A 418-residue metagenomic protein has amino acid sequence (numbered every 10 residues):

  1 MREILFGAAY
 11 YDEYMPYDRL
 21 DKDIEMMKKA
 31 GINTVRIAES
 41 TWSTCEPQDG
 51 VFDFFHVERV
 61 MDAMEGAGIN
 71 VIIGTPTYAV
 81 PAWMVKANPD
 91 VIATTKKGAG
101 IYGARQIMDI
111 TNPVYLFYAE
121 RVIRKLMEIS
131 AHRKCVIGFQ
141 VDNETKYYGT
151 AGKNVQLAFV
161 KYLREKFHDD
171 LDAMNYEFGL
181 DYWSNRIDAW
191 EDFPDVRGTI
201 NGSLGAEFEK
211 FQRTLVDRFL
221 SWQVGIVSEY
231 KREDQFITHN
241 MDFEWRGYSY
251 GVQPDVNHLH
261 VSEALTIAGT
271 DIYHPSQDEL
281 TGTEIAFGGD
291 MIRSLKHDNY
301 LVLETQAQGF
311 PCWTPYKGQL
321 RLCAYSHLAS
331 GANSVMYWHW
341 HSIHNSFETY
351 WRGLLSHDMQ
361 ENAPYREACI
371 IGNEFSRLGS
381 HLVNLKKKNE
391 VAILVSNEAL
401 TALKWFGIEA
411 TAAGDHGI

Functional and structural regions predicted by a protein language model:
R2-F6, G31-N33, E65-V71, H132-I137 (+5 more regions): Short, well-ordered coil/turn segments that N-cap beta-strands
L5-Y17, S40-H56, I101-R121, D142-T150 (+6 more regions): The substrate-binding groove and active-site-proximal loops of carbohydrate-active enzymes, especially glycoside
A8, M27, V35, M64 (+8 more regions): Conserved, mostly hydrophobic/aromatic
Y14-K29, A119-K125, Y248-V261, I285 (+3 more regions): Short, acidic/polar
D21-G100, M127, L220-R232, C323: Aromatic-lined substrate-binding rim segments of carbohydrate-active enzymes
K96-I267, D271-D278, G282-E284: Polysaccharide-binding and catalytic clefts of secreted carbohydrate-active enzymes
F193, S221, E233, S262-I418: Carbohydrate-binding surfaces of carbohydrate-active enzymes
